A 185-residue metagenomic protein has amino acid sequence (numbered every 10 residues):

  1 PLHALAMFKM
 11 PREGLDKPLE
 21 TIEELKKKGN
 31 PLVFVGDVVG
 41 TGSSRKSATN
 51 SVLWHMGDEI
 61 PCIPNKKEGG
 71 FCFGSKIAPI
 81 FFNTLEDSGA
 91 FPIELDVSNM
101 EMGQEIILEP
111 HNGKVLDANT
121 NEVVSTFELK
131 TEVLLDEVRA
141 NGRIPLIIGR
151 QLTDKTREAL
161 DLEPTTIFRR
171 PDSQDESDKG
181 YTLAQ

Functional and structural regions predicted by a protein language model:
P1-L116, N121-T126, T131: Feature captures the catalytic cores and cofactor-binding loops of soluble hydro-lyases/lyases that act on carboxylate
E109-A184: Intein/HINT protein-splicing elements and their conserved insertion hotspots or analogous self-processing inserts
